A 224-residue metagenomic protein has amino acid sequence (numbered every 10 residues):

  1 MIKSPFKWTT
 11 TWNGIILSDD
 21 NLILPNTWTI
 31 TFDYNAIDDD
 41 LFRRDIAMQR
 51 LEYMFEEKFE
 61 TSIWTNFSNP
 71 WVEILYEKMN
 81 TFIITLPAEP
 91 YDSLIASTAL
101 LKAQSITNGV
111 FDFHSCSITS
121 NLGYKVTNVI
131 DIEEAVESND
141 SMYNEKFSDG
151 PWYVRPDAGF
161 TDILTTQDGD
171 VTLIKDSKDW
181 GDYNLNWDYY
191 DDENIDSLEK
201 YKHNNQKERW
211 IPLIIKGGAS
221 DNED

Functional and structural regions predicted by a protein language model:
K3-D19, D33: N-terminal intrinsically disordered, cationic/polar leader segments that include organellar targeting peptides
F6-W8, N26-F32, H114: Hydrophobic residues positioned within well-ordered beta-strands of beta-sheet architectures
L17-L101, G218-D224: Histidine-centered catalytic/metal-coordination loop motif
I106-S120: Short, surface-exposed ligand- or partner-binding patches at beta-edge/loop junctions that are enriched in aromatics
S117-D157: Short, low-complexity, polybasic intrinsically disordered segments
R155, I163-Q167, I174-S177, D192-D221: Short hydrophobic short-linear motifs embedded in intrinsically disordered terminal tails or helical linkers
N184: Short acidic-hydrophobic catalytic motif
